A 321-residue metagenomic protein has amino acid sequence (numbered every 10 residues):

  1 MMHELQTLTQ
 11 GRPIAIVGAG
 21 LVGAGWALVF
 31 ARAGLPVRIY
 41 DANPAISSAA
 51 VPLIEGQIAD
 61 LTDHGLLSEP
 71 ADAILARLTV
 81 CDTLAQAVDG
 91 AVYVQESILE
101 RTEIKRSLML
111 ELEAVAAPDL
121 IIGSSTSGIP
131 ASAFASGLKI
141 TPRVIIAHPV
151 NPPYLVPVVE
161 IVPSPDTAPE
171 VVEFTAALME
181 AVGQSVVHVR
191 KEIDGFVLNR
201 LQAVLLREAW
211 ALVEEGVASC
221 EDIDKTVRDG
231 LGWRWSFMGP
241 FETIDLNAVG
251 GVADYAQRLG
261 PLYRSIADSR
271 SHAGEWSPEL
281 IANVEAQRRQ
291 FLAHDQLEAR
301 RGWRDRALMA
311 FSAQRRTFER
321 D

Functional and structural regions predicted by a protein language model:
M2-H64: NAD(P)+-binding Rossmann beta1-loop-alpha1 motif at the extreme N-terminus of oxidoreductases
M2-L8, A33, Q184, E215 (+1 more regions): NAD(P)-dependent Rossmann-like dehydrogenase/reductase catalytic/cofactor-binding core
G23-G25, K105, S127-A131: Short glycine/serine/threonine-rich phosphate/pyrophosphate-binding segments that cradle anionic phosphate groups
L35, I161-E192, A203-W233: Internal alpha-helical scaffold of NAD(P)-dependent oxidoreductase catalytic cores
R38, T79, Q95, I145-A147 (+1 more regions): Hydrophobic/aromatic beta-strand patches that form the interior of the parallel beta-sheet core in alpha/beta enzyme
I39-G56, D60-D72, P163-A168, V186 (+1 more regions): Rossmann-like dinucleotide-binding cores of NAD(P)H-dependent redox enzymes
A45-I46, D60-I122, I129: Rossmann-like NAD(P)-binding element
S124-K191, G195, N199: Rossmann-fold dinucleotide-binding core
